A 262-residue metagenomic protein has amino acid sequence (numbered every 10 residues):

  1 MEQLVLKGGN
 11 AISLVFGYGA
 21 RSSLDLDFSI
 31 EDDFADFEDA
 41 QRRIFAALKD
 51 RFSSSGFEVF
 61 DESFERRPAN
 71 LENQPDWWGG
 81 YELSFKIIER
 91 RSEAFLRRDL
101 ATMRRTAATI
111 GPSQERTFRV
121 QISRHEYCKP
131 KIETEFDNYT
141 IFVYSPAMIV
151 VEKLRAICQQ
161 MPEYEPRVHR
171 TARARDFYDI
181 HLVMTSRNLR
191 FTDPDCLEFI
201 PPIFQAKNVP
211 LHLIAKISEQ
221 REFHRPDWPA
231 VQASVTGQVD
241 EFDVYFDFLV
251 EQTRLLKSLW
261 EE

Functional and structural regions predicted by a protein language model:
M1-L4, L14-L26, I30-E262: Structured mid-to-C-terminal alpha-helical surface segments
L6-N10: Glycine-rich beta-strand-to-loop/alpha-helix junction loops that act as flexible
